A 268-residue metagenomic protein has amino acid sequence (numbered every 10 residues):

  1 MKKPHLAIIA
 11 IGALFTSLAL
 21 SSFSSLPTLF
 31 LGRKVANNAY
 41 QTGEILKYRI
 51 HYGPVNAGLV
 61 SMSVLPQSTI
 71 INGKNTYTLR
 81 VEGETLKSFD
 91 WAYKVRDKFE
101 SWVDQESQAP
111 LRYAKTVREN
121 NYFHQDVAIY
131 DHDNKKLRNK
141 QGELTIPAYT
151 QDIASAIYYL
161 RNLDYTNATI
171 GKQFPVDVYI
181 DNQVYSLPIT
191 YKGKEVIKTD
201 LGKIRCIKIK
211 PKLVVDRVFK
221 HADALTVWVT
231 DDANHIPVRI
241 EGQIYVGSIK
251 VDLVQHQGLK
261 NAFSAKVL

Functional and structural regions predicted by a protein language model:
M1-A10: Bacterial N-terminal signal peptides that target proteins for export
K2-K3, A114-E119, G142: N-terminal start-of-domain structural block
H5, N38, A148-Y149, V218: Alpha-helical interaction segments
I9-S21: Bacterial N-terminal signal peptides
L26-Y130, A168-L268: Acidic, serine/threonine-rich low-complexity disordered tracts
Y122-D164: Hydrophobic, well-structured mid-protein blocks that either form specific transmembrane helices
